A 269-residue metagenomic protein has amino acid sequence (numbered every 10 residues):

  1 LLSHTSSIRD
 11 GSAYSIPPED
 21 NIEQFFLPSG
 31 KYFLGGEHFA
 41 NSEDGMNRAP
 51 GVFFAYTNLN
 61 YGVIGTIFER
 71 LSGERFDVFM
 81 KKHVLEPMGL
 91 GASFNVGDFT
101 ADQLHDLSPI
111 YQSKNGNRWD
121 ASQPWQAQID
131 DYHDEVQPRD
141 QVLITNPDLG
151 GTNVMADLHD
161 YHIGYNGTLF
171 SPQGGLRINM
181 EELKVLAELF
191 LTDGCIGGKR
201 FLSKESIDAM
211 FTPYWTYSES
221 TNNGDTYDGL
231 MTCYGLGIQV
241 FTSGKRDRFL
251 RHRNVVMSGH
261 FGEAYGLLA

Functional and structural regions predicted by a protein language model:
L1-V255: Short, surface-exposed loop or secondary-structure junction motifs that flank catalytic or metal-binding residues
R48, E263-A264: Short secondary-structure boundary/capping elements
F241-S243, H260-E263: Short, loop-centered acidic/histidine patches that primarily coordinate divalent metals
S258, A264-A269: Short, surface-exposed beta-strand/loop micro-motifs that present aromatic residues
